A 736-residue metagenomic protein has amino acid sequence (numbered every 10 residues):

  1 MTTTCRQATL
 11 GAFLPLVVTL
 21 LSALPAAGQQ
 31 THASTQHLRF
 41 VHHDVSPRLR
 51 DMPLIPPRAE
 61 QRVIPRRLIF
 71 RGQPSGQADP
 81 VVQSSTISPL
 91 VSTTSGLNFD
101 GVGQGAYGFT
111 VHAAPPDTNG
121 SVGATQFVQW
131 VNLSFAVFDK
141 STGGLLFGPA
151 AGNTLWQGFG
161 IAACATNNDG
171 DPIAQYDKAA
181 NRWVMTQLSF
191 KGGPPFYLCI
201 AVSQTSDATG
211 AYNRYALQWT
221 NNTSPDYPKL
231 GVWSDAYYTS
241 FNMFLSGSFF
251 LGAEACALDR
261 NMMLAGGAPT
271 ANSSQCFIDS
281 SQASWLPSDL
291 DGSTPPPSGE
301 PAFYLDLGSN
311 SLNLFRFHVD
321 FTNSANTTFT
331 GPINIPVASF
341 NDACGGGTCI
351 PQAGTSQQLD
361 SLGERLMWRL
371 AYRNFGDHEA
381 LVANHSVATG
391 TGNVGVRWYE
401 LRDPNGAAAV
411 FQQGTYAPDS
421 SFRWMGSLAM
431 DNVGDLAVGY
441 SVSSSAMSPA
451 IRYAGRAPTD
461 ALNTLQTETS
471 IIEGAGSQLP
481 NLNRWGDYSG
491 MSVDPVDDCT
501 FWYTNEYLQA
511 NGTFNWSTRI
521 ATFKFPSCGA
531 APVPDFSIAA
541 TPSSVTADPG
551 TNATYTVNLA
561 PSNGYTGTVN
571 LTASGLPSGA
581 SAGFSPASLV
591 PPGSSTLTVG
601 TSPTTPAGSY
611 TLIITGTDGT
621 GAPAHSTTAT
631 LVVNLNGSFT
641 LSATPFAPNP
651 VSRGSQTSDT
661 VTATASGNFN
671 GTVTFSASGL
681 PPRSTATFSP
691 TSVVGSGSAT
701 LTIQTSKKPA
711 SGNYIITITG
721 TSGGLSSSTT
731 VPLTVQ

Functional and structural regions predicted by a protein language model:
T2-F13: Bacterial N-terminal signal peptides that target proteins for export
G11-A23: Bacterial N-terminal signal peptides
P15, H32, G76, P80 (+27 more regions): Intrinsically disordered, low-complexity, compositionally biased regions/tails
L24-G28: Sec/Tat signal peptide C-region and signal peptidase I cleavage site
Q29-A530: C-terminal PAP-associated
A530-Q736: Long beta-sheet-rich domains in secretory-pathway and surface-associated proteins
